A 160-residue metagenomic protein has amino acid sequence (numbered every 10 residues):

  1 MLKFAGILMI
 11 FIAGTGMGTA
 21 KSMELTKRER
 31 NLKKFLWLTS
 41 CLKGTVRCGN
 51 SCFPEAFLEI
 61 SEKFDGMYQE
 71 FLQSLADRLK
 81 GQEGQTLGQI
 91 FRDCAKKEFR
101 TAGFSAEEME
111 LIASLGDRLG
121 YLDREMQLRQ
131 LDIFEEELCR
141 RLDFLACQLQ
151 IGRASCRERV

Functional and structural regions predicted by a protein language model:
M1-I7, G152-R157: N-terminal signal-anchor/signal peptide hydrophobic helix marking the start of the first transmembrane segment
K3-R78: Juxtamembrane/interface alpha-helical elements of multi-pass membrane proteins
I7-I12, I60, I90, I112 (+2 more regions): Weak global preference for isoleucine
M23, K27, T45, I60 (+5 more regions): Non-transmembrane, amphipathic alpha-helical segments
C41, K97, E137, R141: Solvent-exposed, charged/polar functional surfaces in cytosolic regulatory/catalytic domains
S51-G120: Glycine- and small-hydrophobic-enriched helix-loop-helix hairpins
D117-R159: Membrane-interface, cytosolic juxtamembrane amphipathic helix immediately N-terminal to a transmembrane helix, enriched
